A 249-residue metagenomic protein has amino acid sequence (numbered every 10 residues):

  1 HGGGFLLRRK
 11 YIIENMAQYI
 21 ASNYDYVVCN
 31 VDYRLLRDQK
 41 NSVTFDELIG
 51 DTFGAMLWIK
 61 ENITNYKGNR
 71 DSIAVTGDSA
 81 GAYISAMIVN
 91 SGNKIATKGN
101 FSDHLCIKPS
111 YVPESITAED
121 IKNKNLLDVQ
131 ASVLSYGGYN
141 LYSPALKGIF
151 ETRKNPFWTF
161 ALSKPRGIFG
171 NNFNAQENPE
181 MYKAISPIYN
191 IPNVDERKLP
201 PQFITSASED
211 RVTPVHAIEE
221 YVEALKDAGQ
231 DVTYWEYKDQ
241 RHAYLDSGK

Functional and structural regions predicted by a protein language model:
H1-K249: Alpha/beta-hydrolase superfamily serine-hydrolase fold, recognizing
